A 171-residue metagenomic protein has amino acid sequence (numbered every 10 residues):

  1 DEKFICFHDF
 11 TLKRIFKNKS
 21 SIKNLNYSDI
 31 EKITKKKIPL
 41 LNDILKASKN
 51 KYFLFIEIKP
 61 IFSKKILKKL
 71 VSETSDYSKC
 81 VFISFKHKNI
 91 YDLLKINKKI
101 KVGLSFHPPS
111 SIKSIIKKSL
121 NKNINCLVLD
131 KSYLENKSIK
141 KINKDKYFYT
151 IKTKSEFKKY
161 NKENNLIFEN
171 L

Functional and structural regions predicted by a protein language model:
D1, S63-K65, H87-D92, K131-I142: Active-site-adjacent beta->alpha loops and helix N-cap segments on the catalytic face of soluble alpha/beta enzymes
D1-F53, K59, V102-S105, D130: An active-site metal/cofactor-coordinating segment within enzyme catalytic domains
I30, I44, I56, K86 (+3 more regions): Conserved, mostly hydrophobic/aromatic
K32-I38, L104-L171: C-terminal active-site rim and adjoining tail of enzyme catalytic domains
P39-I44, H87-I90, S111-S114: Alpha-helical scaffolding within the catalytic cores of extracellular/periplasmic polymer-degrading hydrolases
K49-L54, D76-C80, K98-I100, N123-N125 (+2 more regions): Short, well-ordered coil/turn segments that N-cap beta-strands
E57, F82-S84, T150: Active-site-adjacent beta-strand anchor residues
S63-T74, N89-K98, K113-K118: Distinct, well-ordered alpha-helical segments
